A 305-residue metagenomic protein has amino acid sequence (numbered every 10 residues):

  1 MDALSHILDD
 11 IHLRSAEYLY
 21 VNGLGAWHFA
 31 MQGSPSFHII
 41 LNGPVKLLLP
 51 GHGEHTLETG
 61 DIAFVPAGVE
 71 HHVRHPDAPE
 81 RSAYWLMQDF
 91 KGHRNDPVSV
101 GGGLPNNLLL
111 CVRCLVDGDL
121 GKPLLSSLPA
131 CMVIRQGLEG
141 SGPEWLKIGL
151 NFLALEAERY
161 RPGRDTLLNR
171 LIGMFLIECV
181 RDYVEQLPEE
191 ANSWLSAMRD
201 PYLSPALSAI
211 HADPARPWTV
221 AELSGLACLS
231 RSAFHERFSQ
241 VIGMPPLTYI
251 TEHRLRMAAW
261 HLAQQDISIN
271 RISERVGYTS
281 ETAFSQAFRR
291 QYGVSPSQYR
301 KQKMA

Functional and structural regions predicted by a protein language model:
M1-F64, G68-V100, D119: Generic protein-terminus/edge-of-domain signal
H6-D10, E70-A154, E185-Q186: A hydrophobic/aromatic-rich effector-binding and dimerization subdomain of bacterial HTH-type transcriptional regulators
L109, L150-L153, I172, L176-V180 (+1 more regions): Hydrophobic alpha-helical core bundles mediating ligand binding, dimerization, or RNAP-core interactions
M132-E144, A157-I172, L176-R216, A221-L226 (+1 more regions): Short, Lys/Arg-enriched, Trp-marked, Pro/Gly-tolerant hinge/linker segments that flank
P205-A212, R216-S230, E236-T282, V294 (+1 more regions): Terminal helix-turn-helix DNA-binding modules in bacterial transcription factors
